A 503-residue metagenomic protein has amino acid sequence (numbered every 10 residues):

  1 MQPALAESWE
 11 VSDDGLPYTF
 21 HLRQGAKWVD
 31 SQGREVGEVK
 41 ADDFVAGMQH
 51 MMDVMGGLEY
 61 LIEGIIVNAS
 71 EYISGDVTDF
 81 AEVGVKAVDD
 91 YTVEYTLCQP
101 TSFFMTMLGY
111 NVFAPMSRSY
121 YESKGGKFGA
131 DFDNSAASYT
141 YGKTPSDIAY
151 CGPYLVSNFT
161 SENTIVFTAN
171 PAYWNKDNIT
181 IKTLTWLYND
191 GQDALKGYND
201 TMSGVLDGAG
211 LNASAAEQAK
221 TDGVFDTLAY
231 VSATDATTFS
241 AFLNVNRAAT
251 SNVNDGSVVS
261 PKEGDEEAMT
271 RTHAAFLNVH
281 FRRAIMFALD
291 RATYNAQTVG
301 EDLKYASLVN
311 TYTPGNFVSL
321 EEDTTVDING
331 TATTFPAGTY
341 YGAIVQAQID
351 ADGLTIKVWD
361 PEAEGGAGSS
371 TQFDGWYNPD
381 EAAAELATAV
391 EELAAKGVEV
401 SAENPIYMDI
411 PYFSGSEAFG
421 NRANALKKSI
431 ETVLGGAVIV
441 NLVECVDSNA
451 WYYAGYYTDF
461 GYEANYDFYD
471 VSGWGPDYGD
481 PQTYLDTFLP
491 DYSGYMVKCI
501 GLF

Functional and structural regions predicted by a protein language model:
M1-D13, A149: N-terminal lobe/hinge region of extracytoplasmic solute-binding protein
E10, D14, T19-Q24, K40-A130: Surface-exposed binding/hinge segments that line and control ligand-binding clefts or catalytic entry sites
P17, R23-M55, P153-E301, F317-F503: Extracytoplasmic/periplasmic ligand-capture domains
V67-V77, G126-G142, S251-A274, G330-T331: Short helix-coil transition/hinge motifs at the ends and kinks of transmembrane helices, capturing the brief
V77-E82, T140-Y150, S370-E385: Alpha-helix-centered segments that form part of catalytic cores
F80-A81, D90, L97-F103, L108-T185 (+1 more regions): Gly/Pro-rich hinge or "lid" segments in bacterial periplasmic/extracellular proteins
V309, T313-V318: Surface-exposed loop and adjacent secondary-structure segments within mature catalytic domains
